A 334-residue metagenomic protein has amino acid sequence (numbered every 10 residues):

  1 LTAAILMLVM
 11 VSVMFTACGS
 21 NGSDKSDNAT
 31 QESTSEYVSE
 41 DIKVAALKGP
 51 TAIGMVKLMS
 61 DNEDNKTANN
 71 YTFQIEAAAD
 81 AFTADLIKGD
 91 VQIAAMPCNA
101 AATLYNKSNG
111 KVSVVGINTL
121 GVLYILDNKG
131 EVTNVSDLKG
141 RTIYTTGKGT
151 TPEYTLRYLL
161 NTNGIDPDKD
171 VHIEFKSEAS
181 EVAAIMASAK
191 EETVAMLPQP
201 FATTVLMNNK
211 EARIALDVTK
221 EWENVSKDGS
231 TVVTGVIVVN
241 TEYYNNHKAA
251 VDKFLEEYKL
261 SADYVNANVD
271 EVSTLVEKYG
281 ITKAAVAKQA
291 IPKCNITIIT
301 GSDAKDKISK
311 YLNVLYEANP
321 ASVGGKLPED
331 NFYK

Functional and structural regions predicted by a protein language model:
L1-I5: Bacterial N-terminal signal peptides that target proteins for export
V13-A17: C-terminal motif of bacterial Sec signal peptides marking the signal peptidase cleavage site
G19-G22: Bacterial signal peptide processing site
Q31-F175, T193, Q199, R213-L216: Short, glycine-/small- and polar/acidic-enriched structural segments that line small-molecule recognition paths
N62-N69, K220-S230, I296-K305: Short, solvent-exposed loop/beta-turn-alpha elements that line the ligand-binding surface or hinge of extracytoplasmic
N99-A100, S180-L275: Pocket-lining segment of extracytoplasmic ligand-binding domains
Y244-A318: Secondary-structure end/capping motifs
S309-K334: Conserved C-terminal helix/tail region of periplasmic/extracytoplasmic solute-binding proteins
